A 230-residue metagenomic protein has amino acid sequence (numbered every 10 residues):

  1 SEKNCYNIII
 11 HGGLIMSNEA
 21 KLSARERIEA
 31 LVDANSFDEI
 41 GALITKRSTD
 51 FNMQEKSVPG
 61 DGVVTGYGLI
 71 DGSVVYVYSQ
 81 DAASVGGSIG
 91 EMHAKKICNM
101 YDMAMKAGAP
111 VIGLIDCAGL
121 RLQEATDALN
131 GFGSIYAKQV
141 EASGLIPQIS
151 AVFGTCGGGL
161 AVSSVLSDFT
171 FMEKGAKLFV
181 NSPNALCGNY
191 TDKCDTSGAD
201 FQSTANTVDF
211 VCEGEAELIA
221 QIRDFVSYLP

Functional and structural regions predicted by a protein language model:
E2-I149, T155, L160-V162, L166-L178 (+1 more regions): Terminal-region recognition feature
